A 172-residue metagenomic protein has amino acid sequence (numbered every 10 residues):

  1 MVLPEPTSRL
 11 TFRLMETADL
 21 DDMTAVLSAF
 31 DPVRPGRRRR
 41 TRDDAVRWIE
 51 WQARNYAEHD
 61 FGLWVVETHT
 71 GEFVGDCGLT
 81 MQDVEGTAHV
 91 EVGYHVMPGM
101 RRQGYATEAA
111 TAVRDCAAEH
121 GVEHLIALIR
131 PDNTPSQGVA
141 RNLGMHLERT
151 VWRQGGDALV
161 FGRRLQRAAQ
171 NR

Functional and structural regions predicted by a protein language model:
M1-R38, V46, E50, R54 (+1 more regions): Acyl-donor (CoA/ACP) binding surface of acyl/acetyltransferases
T41: Acidic-and-aromatic substrate-binding clefts and catalytic sites of carbohydrate-active enzymes
A57: Extracellular/periplasmic catalytic domains that process cell-envelope and extracellular macromolecules
D60: Short, small/polar residue-rich loop motifs at catalytic or cofactor-binding pockets
